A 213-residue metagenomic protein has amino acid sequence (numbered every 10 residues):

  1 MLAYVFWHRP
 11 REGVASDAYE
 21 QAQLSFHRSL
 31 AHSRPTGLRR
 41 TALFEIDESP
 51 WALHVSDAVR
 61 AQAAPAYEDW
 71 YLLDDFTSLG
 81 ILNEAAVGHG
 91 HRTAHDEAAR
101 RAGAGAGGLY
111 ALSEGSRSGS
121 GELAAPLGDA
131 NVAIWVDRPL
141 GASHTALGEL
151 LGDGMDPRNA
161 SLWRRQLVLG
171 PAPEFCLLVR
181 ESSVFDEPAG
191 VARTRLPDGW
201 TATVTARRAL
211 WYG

Functional and structural regions predicted by a protein language model:
M1-G213: Macromolecular interaction modules
